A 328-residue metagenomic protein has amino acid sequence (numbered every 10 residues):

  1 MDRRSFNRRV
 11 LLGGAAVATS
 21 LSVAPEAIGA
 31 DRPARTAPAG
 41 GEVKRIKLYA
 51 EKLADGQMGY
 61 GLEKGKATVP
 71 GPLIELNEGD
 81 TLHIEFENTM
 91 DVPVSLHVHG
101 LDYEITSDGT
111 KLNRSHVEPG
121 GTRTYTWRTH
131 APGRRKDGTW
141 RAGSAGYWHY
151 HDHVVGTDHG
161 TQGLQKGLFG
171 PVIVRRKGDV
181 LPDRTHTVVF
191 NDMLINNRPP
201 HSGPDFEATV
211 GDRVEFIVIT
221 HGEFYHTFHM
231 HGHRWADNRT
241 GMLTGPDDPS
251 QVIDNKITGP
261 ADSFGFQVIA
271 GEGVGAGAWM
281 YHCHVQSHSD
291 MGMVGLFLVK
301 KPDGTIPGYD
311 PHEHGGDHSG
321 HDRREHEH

Functional and structural regions predicted by a protein language model:
R3-T124, P182-H186, F190-V214, G295-K301 (+1 more regions): N-terminal, post-signal-peptide metal-ligating segments of extracellular/periplasmic oxidoreductases, dominated by
L48, I84, L96, D152 (+4 more regions): Divalent metal-coordination and catalytic microenvironments
E51, H99, D152-H153, F190-D192 (+3 more regions): Active-site-proximal beta-strand/loop segments in catalytic clefts of secreted hydrolases
K52, D80, T129-A131, G156 (+4 more regions): Short, flexible loop/turn elements at secondary-structure junctions
D91-V92, T110-L181, N255-H328: Extracellular/periplasmic metallocenter environments
H97, I217-H221, H226-H233, T240 (+3 more regions): A structural feature that tracks compact, well-ordered secondary-structure segments with a strong bias toward
E104, W235-D237: Short loop/beta submotifs within extracellular cysteine-rich repeat domains
D237-D248, V252-N255: Intrinsic, low-complexity N-terminal interaction/targeting segments
